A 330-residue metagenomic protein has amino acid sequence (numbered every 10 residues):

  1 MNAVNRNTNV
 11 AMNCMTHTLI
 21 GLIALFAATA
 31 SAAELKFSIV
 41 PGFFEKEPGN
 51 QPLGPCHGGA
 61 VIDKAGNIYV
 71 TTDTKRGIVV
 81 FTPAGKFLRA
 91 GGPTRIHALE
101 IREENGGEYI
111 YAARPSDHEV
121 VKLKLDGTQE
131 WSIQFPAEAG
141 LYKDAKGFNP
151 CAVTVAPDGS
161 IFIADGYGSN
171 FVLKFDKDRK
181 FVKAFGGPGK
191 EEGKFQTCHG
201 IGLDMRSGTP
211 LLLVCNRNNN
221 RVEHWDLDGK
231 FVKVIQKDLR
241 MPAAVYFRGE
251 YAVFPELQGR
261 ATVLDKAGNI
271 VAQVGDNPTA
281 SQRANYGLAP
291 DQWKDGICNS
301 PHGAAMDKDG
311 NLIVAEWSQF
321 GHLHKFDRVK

Functional and structural regions predicted by a protein language model:
A33-L53, Y286-K294: A short helix->beta-strand "capping" segment at the edge of beta-propeller domains
S38-F44, L88-P93, E130-A137, V182-G187 (+2 more regions): Beta-propeller fold detector
P41-R76, G321: Beta-strand-rich domains and repeat architectures in extracellular enzymes and scaffolds, especially beta-propellers
G49-A65, P93-G107, E138-S160, K190-L211 (+3 more regions): Beta-rich, blade/repeat-based domains predominating in secreted/periplasmic proteins but also intracellular
N67-Y69, Y109-Y111, S160-A164, L211-V214 (+3 more regions): Conserved beta-propeller blade signature
D73, P115, G166-G168, R206 (+3 more regions): Short loop/turn segments immediately following the C-termini of beta-strands
G208-C215, K237-T279: Loop/turn-rich, solvent-exposed surfaces of beta-rich toroidal or solenoidal domains
I297-K330: Blade-level signature of beta-propeller repeat domains, shared across WD40, Kelch, NHL, RCC1 and BNR/Asp-box propellers
